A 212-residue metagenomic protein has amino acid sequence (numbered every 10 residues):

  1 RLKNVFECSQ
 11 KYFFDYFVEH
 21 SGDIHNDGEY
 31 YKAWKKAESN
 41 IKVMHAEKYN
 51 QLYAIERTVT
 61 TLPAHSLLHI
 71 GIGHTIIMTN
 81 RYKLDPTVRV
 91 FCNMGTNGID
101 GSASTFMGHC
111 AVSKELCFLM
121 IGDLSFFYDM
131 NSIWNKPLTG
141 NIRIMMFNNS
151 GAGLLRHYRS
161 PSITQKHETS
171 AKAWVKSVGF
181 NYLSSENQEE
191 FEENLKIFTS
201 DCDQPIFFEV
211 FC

Functional and structural regions predicted by a protein language model:
R1, Y16, R57, I77-T79 (+1 more regions): Phosphate- and divalent-cation-binding pockets in alpha/beta enzyme and binding domains that engage nucleotide-derived
R1-A33, K136-L138, I144, S150 (+1 more regions): Glycine-rich, acidic loop regions that bind phosphate or pyrophosphate groups
E7-K11, I24, G28-K35, K48-L52 (+6 more regions): Electropositive phosphate-/nucleotide-binding environments in soluble metabolic enzymes
F13-F14, A33, T58-L67, D129-W134 (+1 more regions): Short, mixed-charge, low-aromatic patches
Y16-H45, F126, S177-F180, S184: Extended, charge-rich low-complexity interaction segments
V18-G22, E38, V59-L62, S66 (+2 more regions): Structural signal for hydrophobic packing residues in well-ordered secondary-structure cores of soluble enzyme domains
A33-K114: Active-site diphosphate/adenylate-binding microenvironment
R81-C212: Thiamine diphosphate
